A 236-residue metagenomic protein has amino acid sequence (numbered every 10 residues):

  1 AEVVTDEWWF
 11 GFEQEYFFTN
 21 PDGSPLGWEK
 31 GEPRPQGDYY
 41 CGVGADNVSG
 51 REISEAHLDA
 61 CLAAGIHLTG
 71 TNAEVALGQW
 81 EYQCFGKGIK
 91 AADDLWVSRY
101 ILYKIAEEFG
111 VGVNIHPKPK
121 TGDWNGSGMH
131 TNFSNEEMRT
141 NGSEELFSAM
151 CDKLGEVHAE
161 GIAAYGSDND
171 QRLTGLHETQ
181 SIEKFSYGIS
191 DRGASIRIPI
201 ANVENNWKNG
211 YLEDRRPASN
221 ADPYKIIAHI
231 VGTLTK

Functional and structural regions predicted by a protein language model:
A1-K236: Glycine-rich, acidic/polar active-site loops that bind/position phosphate-bearing ligands
